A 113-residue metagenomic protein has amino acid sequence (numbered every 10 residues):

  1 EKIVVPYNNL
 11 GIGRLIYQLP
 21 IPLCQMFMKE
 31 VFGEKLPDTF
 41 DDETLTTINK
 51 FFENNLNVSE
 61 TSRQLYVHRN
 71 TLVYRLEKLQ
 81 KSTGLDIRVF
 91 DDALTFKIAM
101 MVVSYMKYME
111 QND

Functional and structural regions predicted by a protein language model:
E1-D113: Cytosolic nucleotide-utilizing catalytic cores of signal-transduction proteins
